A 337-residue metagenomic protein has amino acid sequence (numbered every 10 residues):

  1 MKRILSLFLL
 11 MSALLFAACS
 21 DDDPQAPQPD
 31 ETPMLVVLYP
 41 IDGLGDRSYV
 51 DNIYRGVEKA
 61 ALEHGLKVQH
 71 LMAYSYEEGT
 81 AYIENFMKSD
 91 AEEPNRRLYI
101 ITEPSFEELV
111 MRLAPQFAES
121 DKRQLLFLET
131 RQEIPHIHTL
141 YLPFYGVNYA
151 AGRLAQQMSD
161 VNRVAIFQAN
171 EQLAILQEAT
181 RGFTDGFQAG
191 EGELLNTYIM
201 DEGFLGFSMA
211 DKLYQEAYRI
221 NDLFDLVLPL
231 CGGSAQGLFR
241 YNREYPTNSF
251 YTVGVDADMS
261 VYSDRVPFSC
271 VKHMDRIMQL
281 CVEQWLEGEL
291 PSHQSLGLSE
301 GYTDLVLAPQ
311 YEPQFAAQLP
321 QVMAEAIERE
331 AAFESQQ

Functional and structural regions predicted by a protein language model:
L15-A18: C-terminal motif of bacterial Sec signal peptides marking the signal peptidase cleavage site
S20-D22: Bacterial signal peptide processing site
L35-G56, A60, Q69-T80, P104 (+1 more regions): Extracytoplasmic "Venus flytrap"
V37, E92-P104, L126-L128, N221-G232 (+1 more regions): Periplasmic-binding protein-like
V57, Y149-L194, H293-Q314: An alpha-beta-alpha
E119-L142, A257-S263: Flexible loop/hinge segments that line or gate small-molecule binding clefts
L140-N162, C270-L290: Hydrophobic alpha-helical segments within soluble ligand-binding/sensing domains
L280-Q337: Hinge/cleft segment of the Venus flytrap/periplasmic-binding protein
